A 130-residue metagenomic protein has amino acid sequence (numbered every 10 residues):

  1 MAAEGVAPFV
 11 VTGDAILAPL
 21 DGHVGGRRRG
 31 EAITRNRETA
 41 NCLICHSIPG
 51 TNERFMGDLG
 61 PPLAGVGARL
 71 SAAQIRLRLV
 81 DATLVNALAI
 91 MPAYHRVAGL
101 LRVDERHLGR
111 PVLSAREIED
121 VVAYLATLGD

Functional and structural regions predicted by a protein language model:
E4-R37: Electrostatic cytochrome c docking/interface patches
L20, V24-G25, I33, L43 (+2 more regions): Gly/Gly-Pro-rich "capping" loops immediately C-terminal to redox-active cysteine motifs in periplasmic/lumenal
G26, S71, L113-E117: An acidic site on a long C-lobe helix of protein kinase domains
R37-N41, P49, E117: Short pre-active-site segment immediately N-terminal to redox-active cysteine/selenocysteine motifs in thiol-based
L77-R78, Y94-D130: C-terminal capping alpha-helices of c-type cytochrome domains
